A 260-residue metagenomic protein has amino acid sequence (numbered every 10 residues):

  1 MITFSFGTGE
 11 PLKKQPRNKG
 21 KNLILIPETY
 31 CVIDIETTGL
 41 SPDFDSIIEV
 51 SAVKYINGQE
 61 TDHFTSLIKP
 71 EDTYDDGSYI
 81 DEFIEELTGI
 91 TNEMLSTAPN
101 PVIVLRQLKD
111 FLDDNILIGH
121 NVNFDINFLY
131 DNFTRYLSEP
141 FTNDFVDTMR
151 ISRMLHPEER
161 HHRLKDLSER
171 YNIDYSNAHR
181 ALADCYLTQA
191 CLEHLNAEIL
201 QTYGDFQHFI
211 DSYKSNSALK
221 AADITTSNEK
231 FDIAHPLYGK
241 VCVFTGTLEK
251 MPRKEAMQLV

Functional and structural regions predicted by a protein language model:
I2-Y130, T134-R135, T142, P157 (+2 more regions): Conserved non-catalytic scaffold segment of RNase H-like nuclease domains
K54, I68, L187-A190, Q258: Charged/polar positions on well-ordered alpha helices
I116-F133, E159-A222: Acidic, Mg2+-coordinating catalytic module of metal-dependent nucleases/exonucleases that use a two-metal-ion mechanism
P140-S152: Conserved beta-strand -> loop -> alpha-helix junction used to position metal-binding or nucleic-acid-contacting
R153-P157, L248-E249: Short coil/turn segments
Q201-L259: DNA strand-break repair and replication-stress modules
